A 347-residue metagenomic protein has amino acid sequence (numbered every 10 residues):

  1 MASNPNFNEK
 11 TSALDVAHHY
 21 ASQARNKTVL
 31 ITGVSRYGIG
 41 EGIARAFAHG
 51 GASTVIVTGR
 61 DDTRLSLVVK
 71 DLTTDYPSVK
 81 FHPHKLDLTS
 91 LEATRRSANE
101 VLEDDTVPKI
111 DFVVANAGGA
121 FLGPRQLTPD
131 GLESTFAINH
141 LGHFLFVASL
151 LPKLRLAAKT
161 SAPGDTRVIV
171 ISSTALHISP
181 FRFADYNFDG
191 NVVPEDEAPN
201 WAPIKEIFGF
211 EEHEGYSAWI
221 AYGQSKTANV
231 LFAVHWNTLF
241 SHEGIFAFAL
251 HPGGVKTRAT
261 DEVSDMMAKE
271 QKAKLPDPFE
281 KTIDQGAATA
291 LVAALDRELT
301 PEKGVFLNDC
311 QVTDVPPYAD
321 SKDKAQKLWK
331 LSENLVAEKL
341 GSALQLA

Functional and structural regions predicted by a protein language model:
M1-T11, K256, T260-T282: Alpha-helical membrane-targeting segments
F7-K256, D261, L346: Rossmann-fold NAD(P)H-dependent dehydrogenase/reductase core
V57, L86, P278, P317-D320: Pocket-edge positions in alpha/beta enzyme catalytic cores
V68, A228, F232, G286-A290 (+2 more regions): Alpha-helical packing segments of well-folded alpha/beta enzyme cores
D130, S134, Y216, I220 (+2 more regions): Short coil/turn segments at secondary-structure junctions
L154, A294-E298, V336: Short, hydrophobic alpha-helical segments
S225, A273-V312, K322-K324: C-terminal helical subdomain
L299-A347: C-terminal tail/cap regions
